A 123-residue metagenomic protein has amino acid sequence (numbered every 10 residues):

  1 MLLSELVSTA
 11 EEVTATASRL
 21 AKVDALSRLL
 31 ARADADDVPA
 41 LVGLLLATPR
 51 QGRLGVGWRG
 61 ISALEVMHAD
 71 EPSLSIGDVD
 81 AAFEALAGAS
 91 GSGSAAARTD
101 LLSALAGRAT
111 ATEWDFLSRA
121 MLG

Functional and structural regions predicted by a protein language model:
M1-G123: N-terminal nucleic-acid-engaging modules of covalent nucleotidyltransferase systems
